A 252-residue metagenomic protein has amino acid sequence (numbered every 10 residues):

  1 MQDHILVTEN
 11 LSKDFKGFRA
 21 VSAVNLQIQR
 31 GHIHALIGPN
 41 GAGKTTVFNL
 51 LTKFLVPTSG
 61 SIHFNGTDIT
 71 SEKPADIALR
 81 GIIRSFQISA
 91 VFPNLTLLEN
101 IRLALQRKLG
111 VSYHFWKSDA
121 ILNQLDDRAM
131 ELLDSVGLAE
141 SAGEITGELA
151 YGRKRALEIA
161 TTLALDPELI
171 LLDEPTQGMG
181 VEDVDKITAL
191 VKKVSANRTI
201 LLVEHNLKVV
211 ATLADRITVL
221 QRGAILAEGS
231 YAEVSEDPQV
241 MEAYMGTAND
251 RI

Functional and structural regions predicted by a protein language model:
Q2-I252: Glycine-rich phosphate-binding loops of nucleotide-dependent enzymes
